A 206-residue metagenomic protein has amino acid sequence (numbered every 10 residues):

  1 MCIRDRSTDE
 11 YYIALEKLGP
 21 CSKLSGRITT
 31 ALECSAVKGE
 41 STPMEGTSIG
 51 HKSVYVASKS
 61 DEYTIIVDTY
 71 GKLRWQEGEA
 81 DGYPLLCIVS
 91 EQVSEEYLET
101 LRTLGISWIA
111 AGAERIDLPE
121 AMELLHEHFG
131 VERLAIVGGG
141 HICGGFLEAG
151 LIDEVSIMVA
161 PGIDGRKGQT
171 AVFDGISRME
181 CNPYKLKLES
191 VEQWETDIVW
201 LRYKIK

Functional and structural regions predicted by a protein language model:
M1-K206: Enzymes that bind and transform nitrogen-containing heteroaromatic metabolites
